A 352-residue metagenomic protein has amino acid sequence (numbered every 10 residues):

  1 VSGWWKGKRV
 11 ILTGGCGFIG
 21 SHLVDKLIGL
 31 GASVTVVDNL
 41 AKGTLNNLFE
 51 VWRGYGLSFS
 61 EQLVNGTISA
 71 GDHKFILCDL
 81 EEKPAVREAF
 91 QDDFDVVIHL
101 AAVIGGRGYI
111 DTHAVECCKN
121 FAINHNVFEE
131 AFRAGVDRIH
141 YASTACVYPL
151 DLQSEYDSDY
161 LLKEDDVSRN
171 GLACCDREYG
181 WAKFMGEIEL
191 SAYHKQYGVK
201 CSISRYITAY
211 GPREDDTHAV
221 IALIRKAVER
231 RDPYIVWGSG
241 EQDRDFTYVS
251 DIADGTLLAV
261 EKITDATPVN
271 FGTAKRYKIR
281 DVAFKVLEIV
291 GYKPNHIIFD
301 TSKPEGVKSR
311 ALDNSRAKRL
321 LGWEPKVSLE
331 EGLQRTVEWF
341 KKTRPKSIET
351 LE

Functional and structural regions predicted by a protein language model:
V1-A209, T343: N-terminal Rossmann-like NAD(P)+-binding domain of SDR-like oxidoreductases, especially those catalyzing
G3-W4, S21-L23, G29-L30, L63-K74 (+1 more regions): C-terminal substrate-binding subdomain of Rossmann-fold SDR/epimerase-dehydratase oxidoreductases
F49, R87, F128, S191 (+5 more regions): Solvent-exposed, non-membrane alpha-helical residues enriched in polar/charged side chains
D111-H113, R213-D216, K308: Short, solvent-exposed loop/turn segments at secondary-structure boundaries
N124-H125, F184-S191, I221-R225, A253-D254 (+1 more regions): Conserved active-site helix of classical SDR/Rossmann-fold NAD(P)-dependent CH-OH oxidoreductases
D151-L152, P212-E214, H218: Short beta-loop-alpha junction of Rossmann-like oxidoreductase domains
T208, P212, Q242-R244: Heptad-repeat alpha-helical coiled-coil signaling segments
